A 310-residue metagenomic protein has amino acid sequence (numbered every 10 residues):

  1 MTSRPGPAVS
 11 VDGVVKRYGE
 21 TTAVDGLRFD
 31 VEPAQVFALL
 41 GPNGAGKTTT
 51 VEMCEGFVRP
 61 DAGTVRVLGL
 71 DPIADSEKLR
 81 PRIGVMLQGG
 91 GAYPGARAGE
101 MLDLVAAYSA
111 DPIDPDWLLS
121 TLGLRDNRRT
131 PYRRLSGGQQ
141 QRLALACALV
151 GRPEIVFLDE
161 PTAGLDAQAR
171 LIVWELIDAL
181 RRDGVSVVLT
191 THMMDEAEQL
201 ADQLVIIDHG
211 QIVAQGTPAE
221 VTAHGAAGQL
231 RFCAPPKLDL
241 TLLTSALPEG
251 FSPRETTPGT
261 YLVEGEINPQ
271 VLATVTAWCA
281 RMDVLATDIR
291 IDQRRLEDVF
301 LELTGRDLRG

Functional and structural regions predicted by a protein language model:
T2, W117, A219-A223: Short, flexible cytosolic linker that couples an ABC transmembrane/permease module to its adjacent nucleotide-binding
T2-S3, I267-G310: C-terminal coupling/interaction segments
G6-V11, K16-D208, V213-A214: ABC transporter nucleotide-binding domains
D12, C233, R254, R290-D292: Solvent-exposed beta-strand sheet faces enriched in polar/charged residues
P72, Y108, P235-P236, N268 (+1 more regions): Short beta->alpha junction loops/turns
S109, G225, L247, D307-L308: Conserved NTP-handling cores and scaffolds of large molecular machines
W174-E266: ABC transporter nucleotide-binding domain
